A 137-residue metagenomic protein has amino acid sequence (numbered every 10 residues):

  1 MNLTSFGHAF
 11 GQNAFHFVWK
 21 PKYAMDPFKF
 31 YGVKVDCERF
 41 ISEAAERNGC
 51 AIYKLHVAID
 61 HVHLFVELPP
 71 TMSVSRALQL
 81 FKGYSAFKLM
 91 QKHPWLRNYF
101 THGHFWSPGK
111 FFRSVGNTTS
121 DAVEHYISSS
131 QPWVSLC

Functional and structural regions predicted by a protein language model:
M1-C137: Basic nucleic-acid-binding interfaces
